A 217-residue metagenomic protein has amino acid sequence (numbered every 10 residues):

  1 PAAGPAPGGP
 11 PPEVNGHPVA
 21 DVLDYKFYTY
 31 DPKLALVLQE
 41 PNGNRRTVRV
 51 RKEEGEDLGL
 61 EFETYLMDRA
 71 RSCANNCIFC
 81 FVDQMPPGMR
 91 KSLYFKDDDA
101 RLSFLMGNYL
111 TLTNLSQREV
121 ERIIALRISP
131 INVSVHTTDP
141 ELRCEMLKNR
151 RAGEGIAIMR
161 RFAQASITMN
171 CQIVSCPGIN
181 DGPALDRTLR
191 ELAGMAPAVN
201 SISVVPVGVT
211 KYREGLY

Functional and structural regions predicted by a protein language model:
P1-A20: Conserved PDZ fold ligand-binding element
P11-E13, L36, C80: Terminal peptide-recognition signature
V14-N15, Q39-N42: Short strand-coil-strand connectors
V19-Y25, N44-V48: Short, Lys/Arg- and Gly-enriched loop/turn segments at beta-strand edges
K26-Y30: Solvent-exposed segments in extracellular or luminal domains encompassing
P32-E40: Short conserved beta-strand and strand-loop elements enriched in small hydrophobics with frequent Asp/Gly
N42-V48, K52-A198, G208-Y217: Conserved Radical SAM active-site core
